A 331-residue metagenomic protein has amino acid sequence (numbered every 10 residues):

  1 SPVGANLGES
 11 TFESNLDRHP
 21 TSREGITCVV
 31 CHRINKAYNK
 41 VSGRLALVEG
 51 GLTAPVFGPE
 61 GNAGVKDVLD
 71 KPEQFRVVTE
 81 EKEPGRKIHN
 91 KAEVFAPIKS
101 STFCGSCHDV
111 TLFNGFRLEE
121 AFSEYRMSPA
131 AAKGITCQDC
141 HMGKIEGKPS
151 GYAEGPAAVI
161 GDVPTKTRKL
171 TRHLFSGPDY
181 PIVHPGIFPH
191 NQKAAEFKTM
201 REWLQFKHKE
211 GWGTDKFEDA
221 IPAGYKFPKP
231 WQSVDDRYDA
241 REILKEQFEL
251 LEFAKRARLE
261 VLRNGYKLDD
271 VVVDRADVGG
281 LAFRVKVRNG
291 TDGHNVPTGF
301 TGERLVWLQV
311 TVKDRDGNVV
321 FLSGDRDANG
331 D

Functional and structural regions predicted by a protein language model:
P2-S10: Conserved, well-structured interaction surfaces
E9-D331: Primarily the internal scaffold of c-type cytochrome electron-transfer domains, especially repeated/multiheme c-type
